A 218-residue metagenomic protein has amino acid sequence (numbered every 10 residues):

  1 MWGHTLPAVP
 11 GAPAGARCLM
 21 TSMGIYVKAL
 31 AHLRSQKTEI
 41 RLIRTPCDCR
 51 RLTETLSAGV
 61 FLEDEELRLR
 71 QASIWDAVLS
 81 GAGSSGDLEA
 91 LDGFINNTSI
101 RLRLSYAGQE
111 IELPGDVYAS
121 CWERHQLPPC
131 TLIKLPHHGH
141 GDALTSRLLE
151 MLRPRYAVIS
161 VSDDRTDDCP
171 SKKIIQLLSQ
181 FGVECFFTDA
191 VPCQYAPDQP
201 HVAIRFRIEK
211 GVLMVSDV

Functional and structural regions predicted by a protein language model:
M1-E112, V183-E184, D189-V191, A196-V218: Flexible, acidic/histidine-containing loops and adjacent segments that form or flank the divalent-metal
I25-K28, L144, K173: Short Gly/charged-rich anion-binding patches and loops
I74-P170: Active-site-proximal loop/helix segments of hydrolase catalytic cores
R147-L148, L152-I159, D163-F206: Ligand-binding grooves and catalytic loops that recognize ribose/phosphate and carbohydrate rings, and esterified lipid
